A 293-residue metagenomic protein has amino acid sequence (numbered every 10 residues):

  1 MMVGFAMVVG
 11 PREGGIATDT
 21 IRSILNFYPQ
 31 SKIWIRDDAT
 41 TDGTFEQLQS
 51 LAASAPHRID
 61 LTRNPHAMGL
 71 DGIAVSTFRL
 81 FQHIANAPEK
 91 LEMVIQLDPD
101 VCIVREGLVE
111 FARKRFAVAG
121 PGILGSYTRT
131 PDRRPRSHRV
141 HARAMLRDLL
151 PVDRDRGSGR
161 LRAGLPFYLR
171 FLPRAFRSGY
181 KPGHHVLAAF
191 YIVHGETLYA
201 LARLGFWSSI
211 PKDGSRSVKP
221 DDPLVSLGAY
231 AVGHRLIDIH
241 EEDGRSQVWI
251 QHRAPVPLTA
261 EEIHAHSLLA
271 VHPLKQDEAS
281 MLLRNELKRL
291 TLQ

Functional and structural regions predicted by a protein language model:
M1-S23: N-proximal low-complexity "stem/linker" segments adjacent to membrane-targeting elements
R22-S31: Short, acidic, metal-binding catalytic loop of nucleotide-sugar glycosyltransferases
D37-Q47: A conserved acidic beta->alpha catalytic loop
A52-E92: Active-site-proximal specificity loops/subdomain of glycosyltransferases
I73, C102-I210: Conserved catalytic core of nucleotide-sugar-dependent glycosyltransferases
I73-A74, F78, V186-F190, V218-S226: Conserved glycosyltransferase catalytic-site signature
K90-C102: Short beta-strand-to-loop acidic/aromatic patch adjacent to the donor-nucleotide binding site
R203-Q293: C-terminal catalytic/acceptor-binding lobe
